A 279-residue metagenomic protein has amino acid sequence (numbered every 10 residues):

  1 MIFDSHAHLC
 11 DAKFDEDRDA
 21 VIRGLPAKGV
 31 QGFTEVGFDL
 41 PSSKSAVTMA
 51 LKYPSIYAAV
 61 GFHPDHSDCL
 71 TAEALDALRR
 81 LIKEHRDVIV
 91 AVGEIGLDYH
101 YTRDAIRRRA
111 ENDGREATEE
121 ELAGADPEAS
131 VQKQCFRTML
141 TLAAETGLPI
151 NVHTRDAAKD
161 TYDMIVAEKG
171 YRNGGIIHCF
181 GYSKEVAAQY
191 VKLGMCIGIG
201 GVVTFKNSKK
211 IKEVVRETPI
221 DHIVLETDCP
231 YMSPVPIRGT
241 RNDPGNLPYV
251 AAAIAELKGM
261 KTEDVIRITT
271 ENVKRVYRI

Functional and structural regions predicted by a protein language model:
M1-I279: Mid-domain alpha/beta scaffold segments of enzyme catalytic cores
